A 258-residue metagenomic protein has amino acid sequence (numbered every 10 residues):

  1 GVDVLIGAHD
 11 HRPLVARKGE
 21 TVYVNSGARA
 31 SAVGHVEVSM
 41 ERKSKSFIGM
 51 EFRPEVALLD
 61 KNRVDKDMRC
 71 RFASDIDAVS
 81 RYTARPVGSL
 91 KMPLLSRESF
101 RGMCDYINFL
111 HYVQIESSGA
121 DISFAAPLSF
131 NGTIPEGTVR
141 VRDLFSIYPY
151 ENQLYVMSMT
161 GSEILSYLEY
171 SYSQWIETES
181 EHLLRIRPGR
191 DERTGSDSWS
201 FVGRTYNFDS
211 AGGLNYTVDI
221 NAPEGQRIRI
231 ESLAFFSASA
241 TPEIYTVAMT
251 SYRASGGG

Functional and structural regions predicted by a protein language model:
G1-R42, S96, F100-H111, I115 (+5 more regions): N-terminal catalytic scaffold of extracellular/periplasmic and nuclease hydrolases that process anionic headgroups
G1-R85, W175-E179, L183: Active-site-adjacent helix-turn-beta-strand microarchitecture at beta-sheet edges that either contains or buttresses
P13, A32, M50, Y82-S89 (+5 more regions): Basic, gly/Ser/Thr/Pro-rich low-complexity segments located predominantly at protein N termini
M40-V139, I147, W199, P223-G225 (+1 more regions): A short C-terminal boundary segment appended to hydrolase-like catalytic domains
N108-G258: Feature captures C-terminal
